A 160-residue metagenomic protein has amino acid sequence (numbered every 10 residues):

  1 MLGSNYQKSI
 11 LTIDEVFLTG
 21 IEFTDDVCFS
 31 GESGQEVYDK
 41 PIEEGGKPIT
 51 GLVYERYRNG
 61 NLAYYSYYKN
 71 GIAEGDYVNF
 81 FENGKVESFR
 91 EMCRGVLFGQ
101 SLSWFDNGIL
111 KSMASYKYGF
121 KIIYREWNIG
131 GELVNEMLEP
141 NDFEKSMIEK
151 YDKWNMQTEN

Functional and structural regions predicted by a protein language model:
M1-N160: Glycine/tyrosine- and acidic-biased, solvent-exposed loop/turn segments at the edges of beta-strands
